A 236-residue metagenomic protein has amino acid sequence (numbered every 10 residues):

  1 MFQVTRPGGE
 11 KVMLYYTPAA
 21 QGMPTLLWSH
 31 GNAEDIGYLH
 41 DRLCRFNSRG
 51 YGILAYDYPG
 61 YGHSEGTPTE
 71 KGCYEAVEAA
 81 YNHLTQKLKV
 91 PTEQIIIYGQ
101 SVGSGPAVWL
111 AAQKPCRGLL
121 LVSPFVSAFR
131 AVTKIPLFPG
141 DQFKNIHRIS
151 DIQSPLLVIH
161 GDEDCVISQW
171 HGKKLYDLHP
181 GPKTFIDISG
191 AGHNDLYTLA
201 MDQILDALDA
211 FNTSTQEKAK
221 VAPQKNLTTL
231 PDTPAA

Functional and structural regions predicted by a protein language model:
R6-H83, G105: Membrane-embedded segments
R42, N145, S154, S168-D177 (+1 more regions): Short alpha-helix in the alpha/beta-hydrolase fold that links the catalytic acid
K89-S101: Alpha/beta-hydrolase fold nucleophile elbow
Y98-W109, V166: Glycine-rich nucleophile elbow surrounding the catalytic serine of serine-hydrolase chemistry
C116, L120-R130: Active-site nucleophile loop of the alpha/beta-hydrolase fold
D151-Q153, V158-H160, D164: Short beta-strand/loop motif that positions the catalytic acidic residue of the alpha/beta-hydrolase fold
D162-I167, N194-D195: Acidic catalytic loop of the alpha/beta-hydrolase fold
K173-A236: C-terminal catalytic histidine-bearing segment of alpha/beta-hydrolase fold enzymes
